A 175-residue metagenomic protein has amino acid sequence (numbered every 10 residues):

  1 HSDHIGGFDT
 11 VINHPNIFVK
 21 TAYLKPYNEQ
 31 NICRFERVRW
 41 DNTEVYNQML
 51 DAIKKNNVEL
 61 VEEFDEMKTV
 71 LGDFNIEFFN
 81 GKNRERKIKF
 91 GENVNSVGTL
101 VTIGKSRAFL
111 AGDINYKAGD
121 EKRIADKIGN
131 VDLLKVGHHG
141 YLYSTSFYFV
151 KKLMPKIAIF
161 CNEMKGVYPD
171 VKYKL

Functional and structural regions predicted by a protein language model:
H1-E77, M164-L175: Binuclear metal-dependent hydrolase catalytic cores
H1-L24, A125-Y141, M154-A158: Active-site metal-binding motif and surrounding structural segment of the metallo-beta-lactamase
S2, K89-N93, G140-S144: Conserved phosphate-coordination/catalytic loops
G7-N13, D120-I124, T145-L153, V171-L175: A short acidic, amphipathic alpha-helical/loop segment
K54-N130: Core dinuclear metal-dependent hydrolase active-site scaffold
N83, N115, Y141, M164-G166: Short, glycine-/Ser/Thr-/acidic-enriched flexible segments
G112-Y116, V136-S144: A general structural motif
F160-N162: His/Asp/Glu-enriched short active-site or ligand-binding loop at hydrolase and phosphoryl-transfer sites
